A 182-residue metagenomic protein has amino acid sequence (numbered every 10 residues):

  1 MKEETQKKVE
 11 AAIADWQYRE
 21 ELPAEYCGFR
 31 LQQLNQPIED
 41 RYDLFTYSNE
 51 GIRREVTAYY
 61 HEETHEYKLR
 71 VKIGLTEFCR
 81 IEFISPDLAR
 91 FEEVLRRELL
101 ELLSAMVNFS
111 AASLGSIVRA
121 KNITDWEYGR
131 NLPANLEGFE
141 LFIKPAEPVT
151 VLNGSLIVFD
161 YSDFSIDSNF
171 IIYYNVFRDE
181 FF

Functional and structural regions predicted by a protein language model:
M1-T46, E101-D167: Negatively charged, low-complexity tracts enriched in Asp/Glu with abundant Ser/Thr
S48-E50: N-terminal domain-start interaction segment
I52-V94, S162-F182: Intrinsically disordered, low-complexity regulatory segments enriched in Ser/Thr/Pro and charged residues
E77-R119: Long amphipathic alpha-helical segments with strong coiled-coil/leucine-zipper propensity
